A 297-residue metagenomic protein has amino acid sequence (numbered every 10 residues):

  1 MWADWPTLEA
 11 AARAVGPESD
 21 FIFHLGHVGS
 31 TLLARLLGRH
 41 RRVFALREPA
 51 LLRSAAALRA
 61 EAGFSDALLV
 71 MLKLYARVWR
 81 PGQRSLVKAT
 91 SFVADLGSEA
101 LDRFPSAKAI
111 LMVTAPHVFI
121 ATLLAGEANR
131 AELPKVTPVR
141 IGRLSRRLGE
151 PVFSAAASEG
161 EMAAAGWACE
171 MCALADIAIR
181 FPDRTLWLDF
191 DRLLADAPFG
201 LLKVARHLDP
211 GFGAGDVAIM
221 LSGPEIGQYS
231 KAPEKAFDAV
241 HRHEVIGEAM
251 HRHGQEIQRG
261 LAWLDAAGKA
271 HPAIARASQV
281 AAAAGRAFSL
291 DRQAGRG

Functional and structural regions predicted by a protein language model:
M1-A12, G149-A163, M171-F181, T185-W187 (+1 more regions): PAPS-dependent sulfotransferases, especially Golgi type II membrane carbohydrate sulfotransferases
M1-L74: PAPS-dependent sulfotransferase catalytic core
I22-L37, V43-L46, S85-V93, G97-A100 (+2 more regions): Long, contiguous hydrophobic alpha-helical segments, chiefly transmembrane helices and signal peptides
G38, R80, P105: Short conserved AdoMet
V43, R84, A107, R184-T185: Short, conserved active-site loop motifs that form the nucleotide-linked donor/cofactor pocket
S54-A60, S91-R184, F190-G215: PAPS-dependent sulfotransferase catalytic domain
A60-A94: Conserved nucleotide-sensing/catalytic segment adjacent to the nucleotide-binding pocket in NTP-handling enzymes
G63-M71, N129-L144, P233-H243: A polyampholytic, Gly/Pro-enriched intrinsically disordered region
